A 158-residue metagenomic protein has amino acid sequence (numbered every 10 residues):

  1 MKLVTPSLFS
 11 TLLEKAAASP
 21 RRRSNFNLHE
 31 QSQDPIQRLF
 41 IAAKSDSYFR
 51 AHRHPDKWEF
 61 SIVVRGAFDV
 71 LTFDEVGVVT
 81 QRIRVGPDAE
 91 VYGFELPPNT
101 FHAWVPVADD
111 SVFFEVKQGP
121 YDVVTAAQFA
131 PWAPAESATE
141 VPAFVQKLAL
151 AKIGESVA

Functional and structural regions predicted by a protein language model:
M1-I36, Q81-P87, A138-A158: A short, N-terminal "cap"/entry segment at the start of jelly-roll beta-barrel domains of the cupin/DSBH fold
R38-A42, F60, G93-E95, E115: Conserved hydrophobic/aromatic beta-strand scaffold that supports enzyme active sites
F40-D56: Conserved short histidine dyad/triad with adjacent acidic residue
S47-Y48, A67-D69, D110-V112, P120: Structural motif
A51, V70-T72, F94-L96, H102-V107 (+1 more regions): Short beta-strand His + acidic residue motifs that chelate non-heme Fe in jelly-roll/DSBH and cupin folds
D56-V76: Glycine- and acidic-residue-biased ligand/ion/polar-headgroup-sensing regions
D74-H102: Short acidic-glycine-tyrosine-enriched beta hairpin
V78, A103-A158: Double-stranded beta-helix
